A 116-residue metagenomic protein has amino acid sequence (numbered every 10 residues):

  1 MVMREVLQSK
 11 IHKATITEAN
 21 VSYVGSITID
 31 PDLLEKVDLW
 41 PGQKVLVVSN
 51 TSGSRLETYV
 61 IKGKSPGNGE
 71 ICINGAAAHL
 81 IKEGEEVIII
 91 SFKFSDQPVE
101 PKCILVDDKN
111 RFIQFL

Functional and structural regions predicted by a protein language model:
R4-V6, I11, T15-T17, V21-Q97 (+1 more regions): Compact, glycine-rich, soluble single-domain proteins
K93-F94, P101-L116: Well-ordered alpha/beta subsegment
